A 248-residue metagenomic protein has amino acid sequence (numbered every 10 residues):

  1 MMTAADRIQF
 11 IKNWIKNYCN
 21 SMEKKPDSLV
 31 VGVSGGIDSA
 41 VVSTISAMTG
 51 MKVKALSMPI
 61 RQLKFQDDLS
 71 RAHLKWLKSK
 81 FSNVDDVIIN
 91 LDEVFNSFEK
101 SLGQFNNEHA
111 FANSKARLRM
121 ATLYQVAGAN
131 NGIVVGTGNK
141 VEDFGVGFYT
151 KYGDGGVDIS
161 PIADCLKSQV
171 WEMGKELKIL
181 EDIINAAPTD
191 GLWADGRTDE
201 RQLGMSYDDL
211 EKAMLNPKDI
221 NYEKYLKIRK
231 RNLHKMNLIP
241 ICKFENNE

Functional and structural regions predicted by a protein language model:
M1-F148: ATP-dependent adenylation/nucleotidyltransferase module used to activate substrates
M1-V33, I37, V41-I45, G155 (+1 more regions): Peripheral terminal appendages
Y18, L77, M173-L177, A213-N216: Change "in soluble alpha/beta enzymes" to "in soluble alpha/beta proteins
D68, A72, E93, A121 (+2 more regions): Residues on a specific face of well-ordered alpha-helices
K78-I89, A112-R117, P161-Q169, Y207-D219: Short, basic, helix/turn surface patches
V87-S101, A121, G145-V157, L192-D209 (+1 more regions): Short flexible/disordered coil segments
V94-L102, S114, I183, A213 (+2 more regions): Generic structural signal of hydrophobic/aromatic residues within well-ordered alpha-helices of folded domains
I133-M205: Catalytic subdomain that performs nucleotidyl-dependent activation
